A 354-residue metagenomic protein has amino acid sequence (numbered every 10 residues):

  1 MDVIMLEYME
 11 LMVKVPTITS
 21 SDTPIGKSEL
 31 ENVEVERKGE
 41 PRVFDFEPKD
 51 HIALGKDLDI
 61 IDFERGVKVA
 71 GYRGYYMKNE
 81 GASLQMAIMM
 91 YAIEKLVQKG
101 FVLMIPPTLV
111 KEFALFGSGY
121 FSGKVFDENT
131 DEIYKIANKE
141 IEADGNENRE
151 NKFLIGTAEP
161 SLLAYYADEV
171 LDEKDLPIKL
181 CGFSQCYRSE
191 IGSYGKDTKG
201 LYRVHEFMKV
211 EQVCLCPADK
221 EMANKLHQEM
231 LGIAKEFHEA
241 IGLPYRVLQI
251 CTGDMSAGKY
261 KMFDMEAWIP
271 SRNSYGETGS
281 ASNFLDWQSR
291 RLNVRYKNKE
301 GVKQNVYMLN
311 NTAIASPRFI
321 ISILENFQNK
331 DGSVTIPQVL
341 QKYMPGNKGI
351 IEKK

Functional and structural regions predicted by a protein language model:
M1-R42, I60: N-terminal alpha-helical targeting/anchoring segments
R37-K354: TRNA-recognition modules of translation machinery and tRNA-sensing kinases, especially anticodon-binding
